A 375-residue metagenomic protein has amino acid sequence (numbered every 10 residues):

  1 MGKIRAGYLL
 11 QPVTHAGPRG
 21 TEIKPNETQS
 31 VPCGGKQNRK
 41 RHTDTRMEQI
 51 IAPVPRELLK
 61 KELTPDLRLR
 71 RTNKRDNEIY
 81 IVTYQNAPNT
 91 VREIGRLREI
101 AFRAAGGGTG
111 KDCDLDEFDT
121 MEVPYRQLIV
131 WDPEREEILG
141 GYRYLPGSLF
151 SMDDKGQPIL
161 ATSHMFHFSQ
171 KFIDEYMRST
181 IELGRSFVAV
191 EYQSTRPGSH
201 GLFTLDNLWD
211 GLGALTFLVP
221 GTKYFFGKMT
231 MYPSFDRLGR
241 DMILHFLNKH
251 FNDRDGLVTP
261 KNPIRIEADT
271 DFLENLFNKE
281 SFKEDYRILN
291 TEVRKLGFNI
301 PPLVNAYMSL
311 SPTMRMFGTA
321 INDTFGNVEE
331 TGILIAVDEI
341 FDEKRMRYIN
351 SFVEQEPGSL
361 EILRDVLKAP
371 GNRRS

Functional and structural regions predicted by a protein language model:
M1-G35, R39-H42, T270-E280, G297: Non-catalytic C-terminal accessory region of glycerolipid acyltransferases and related lyso-lipid remodeling enzymes
D44-Q85: Conserved N-terminal entry element of GNAT/NAT acetyltransferase domains
R71-D116, R126-P146: Short amphipathic alpha-helix that is part of the acyltransferase structural core
T109, C113, L149-M314: Acyl-donor binding region in acyl/amide transferases
D119-I129, M152, M314-R315, F325-T331 (+1 more regions): A short helix-loop-beta-strand connector motif used in the catalytic cores of GNAT acetyltransferases and, in some
E122-V123, I129-D132, E137-H167: Scaffold helices S1-S3 of the voltage-sensor/voltage-sensor-like domain in six-transmembrane cation channels
P302-S309, M314-I335: Aromatic sugar-binding interfaces of carbohydrate-active proteins
E330-S375: C-terminal non-catalytic accessory extensions
